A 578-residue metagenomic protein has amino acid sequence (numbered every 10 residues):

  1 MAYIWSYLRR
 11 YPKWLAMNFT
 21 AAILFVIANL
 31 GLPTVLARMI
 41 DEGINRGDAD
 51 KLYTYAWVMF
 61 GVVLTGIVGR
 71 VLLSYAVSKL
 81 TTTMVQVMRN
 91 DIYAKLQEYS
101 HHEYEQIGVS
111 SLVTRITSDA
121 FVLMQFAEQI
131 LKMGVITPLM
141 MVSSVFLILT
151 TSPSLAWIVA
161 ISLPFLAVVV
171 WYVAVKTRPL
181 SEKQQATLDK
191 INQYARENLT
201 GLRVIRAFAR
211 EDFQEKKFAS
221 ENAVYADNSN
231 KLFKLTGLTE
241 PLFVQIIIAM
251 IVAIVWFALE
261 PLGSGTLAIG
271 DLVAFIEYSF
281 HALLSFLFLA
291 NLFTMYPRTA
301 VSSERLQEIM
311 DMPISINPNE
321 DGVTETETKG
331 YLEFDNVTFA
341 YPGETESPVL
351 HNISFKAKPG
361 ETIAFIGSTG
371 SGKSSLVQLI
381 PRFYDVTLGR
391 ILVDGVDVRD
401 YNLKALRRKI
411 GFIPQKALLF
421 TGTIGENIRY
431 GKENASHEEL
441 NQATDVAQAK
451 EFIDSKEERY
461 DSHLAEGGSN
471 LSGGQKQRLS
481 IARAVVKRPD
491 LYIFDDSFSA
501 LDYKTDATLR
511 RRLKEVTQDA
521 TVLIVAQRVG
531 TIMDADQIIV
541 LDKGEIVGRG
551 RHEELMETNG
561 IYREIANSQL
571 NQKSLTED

Functional and structural regions predicted by a protein language model:
M1-I4, T20-A21, A28-D41, V62-V109 (+12 more regions): Juxtamembrane helix-loop junctions of ABC transporter transmembrane domains
M1-N29, L36, I44-V58, L73-V77 (+14 more regions): Membrane-integrated ABC transporters
R9-P12, V77, E98-H102, S118-A127 (+9 more regions): An intracellular "coupling" helix at the cytosolic face of ABC transporter transmembrane type-1 domains
R10, W14-I27, R38, V62-T65 (+2 more regions): Transmembrane helices of ABC transporter permease
D48-K51, S143, L147-P164, K231-R305 (+1 more regions): Helix-loop-helix
I92, L96, I205, L306 (+1 more regions): Helix-loop junctions and hydrophobic alpha-helical segments within the transmembrane domains of large membrane
I314-E327: Pre-NBD coupling/linker segments of ABC/ABC-like ATPases
T326-D578: ABC-type nucleotide-binding domain
